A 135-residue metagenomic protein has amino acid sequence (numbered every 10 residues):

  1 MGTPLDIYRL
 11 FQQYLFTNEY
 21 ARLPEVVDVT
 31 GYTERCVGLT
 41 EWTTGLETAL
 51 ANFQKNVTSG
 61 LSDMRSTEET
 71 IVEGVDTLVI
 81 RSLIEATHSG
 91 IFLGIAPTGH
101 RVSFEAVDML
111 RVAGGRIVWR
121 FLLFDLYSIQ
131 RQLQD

Functional and structural regions predicted by a protein language model:
M1-E19: Short, aromatic-enriched amphipathic alpha-helices that serve as compact interaction elements
L5, Y20-V75, L83: A solvent-exposed, acidic/Ser-Thr-rich amphipathic alpha-helical stretch
T30-G31, A86-H88, L126-Y127: Feature marks short, surface-exposed loop/turn motifs that line or immediately flank catalytic pockets and channel
R35, H88, R120: Histidine-centered active-site/metal-ligand motif
V79, S103-R131: Short beta-strand edge/turn micro-motifs at domain boundaries
L83-A113: Exposed beta-sheet edge and beta->alpha loop/turn motif
G90-L93, I129-L133: A short, polar/proline- and glycine-enriched secondary-structure boundary/capping micro-motif
